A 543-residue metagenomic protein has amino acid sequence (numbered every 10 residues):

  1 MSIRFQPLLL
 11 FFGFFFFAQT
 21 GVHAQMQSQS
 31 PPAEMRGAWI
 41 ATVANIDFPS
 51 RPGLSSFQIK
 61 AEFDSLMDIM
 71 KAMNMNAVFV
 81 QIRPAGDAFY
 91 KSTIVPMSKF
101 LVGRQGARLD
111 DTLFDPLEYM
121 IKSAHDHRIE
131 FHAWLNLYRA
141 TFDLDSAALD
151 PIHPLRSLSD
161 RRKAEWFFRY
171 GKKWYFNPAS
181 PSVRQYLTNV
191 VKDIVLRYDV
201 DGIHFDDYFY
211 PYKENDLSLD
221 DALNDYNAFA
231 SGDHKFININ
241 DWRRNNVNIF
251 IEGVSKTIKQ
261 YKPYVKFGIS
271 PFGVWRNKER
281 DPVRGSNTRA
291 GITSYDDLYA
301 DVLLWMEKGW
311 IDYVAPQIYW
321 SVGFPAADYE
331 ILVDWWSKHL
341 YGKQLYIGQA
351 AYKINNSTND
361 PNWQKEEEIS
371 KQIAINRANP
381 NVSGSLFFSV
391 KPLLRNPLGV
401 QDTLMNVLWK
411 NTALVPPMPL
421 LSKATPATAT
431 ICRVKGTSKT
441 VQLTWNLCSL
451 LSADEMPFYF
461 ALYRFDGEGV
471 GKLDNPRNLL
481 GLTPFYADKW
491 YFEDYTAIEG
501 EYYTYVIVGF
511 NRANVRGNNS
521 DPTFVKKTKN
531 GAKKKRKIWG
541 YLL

Functional and structural regions predicted by a protein language model:
A33, A41, N45-A61, A133 (+2 more regions): Active-site-adjacent "subsite" loops/lids of carbohydrate-active enzymes
A61-D87, R197-V200, L304, W310: Catalytic domains of carbohydrate-active enzymes, especially glycoside hydrolases
M73-D111: Aromatic-lined carbohydrate-binding/catalytic grooves of carbohydrate-active enzymes
A88-G103, R139-Y170, D207-G232, R280-A290: Aromatic- and acidic-residue-enriched segments that line the glycan-binding/catalytic groove of carbohydrate-active
S182-V190, L196-F205, F209-T288, I292-V314 (+1 more regions): Active-site neighborhood of glycoside hydrolase catalytic domains
Y299-P325, L340-L421: Substrate-binding cleft of secreted/luminal carbohydrate-active enzymes
G399-E455, E499, N514-L542: Pro/Thr/Ser/Gly-rich low-complexity, intrinsically disordered linker/stalk tracts
E493-R516: Beta-strand-rich modules
